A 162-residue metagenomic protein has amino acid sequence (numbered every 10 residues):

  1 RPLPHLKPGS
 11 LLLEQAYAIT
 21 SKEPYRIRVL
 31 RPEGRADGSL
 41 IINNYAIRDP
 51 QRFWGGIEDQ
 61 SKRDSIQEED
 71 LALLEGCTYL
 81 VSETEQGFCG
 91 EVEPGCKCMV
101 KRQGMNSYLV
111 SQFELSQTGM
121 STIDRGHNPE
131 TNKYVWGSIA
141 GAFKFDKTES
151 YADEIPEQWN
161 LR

Functional and structural regions predicted by a protein language model:
R1-Y25: Short N-terminal edge-element motif at the start of the domain
T20-R162: Calycin-type beta-barrel ligand-binding domains and close structural analogs
